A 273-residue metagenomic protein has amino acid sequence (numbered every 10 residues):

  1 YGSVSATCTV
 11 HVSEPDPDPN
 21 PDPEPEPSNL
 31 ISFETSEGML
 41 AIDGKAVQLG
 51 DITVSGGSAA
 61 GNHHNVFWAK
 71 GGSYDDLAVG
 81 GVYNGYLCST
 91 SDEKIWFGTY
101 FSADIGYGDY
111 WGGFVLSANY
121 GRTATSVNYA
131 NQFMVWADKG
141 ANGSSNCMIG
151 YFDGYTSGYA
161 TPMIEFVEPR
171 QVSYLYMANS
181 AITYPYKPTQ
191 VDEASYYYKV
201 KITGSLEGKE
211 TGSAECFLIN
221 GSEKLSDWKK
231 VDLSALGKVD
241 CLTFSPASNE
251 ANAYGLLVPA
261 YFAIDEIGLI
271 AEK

Functional and structural regions predicted by a protein language model:
Y1-T7, E210-T211: Short, exposed coil/turn segments at beta-strand boundaries within extracellular/luminal domains
V4-D16: C-terminal edge beta-strand
P15-P25: Ser/Thr/Gly/Pro-rich low-complexity, disordered linker/stalk segments of secreted and cell-surface proteins
P25-G158: N-terminal targeting leaders for non-cytosolic proteins
F33, P162, F166-N179, I267: Extra-cytoplasmic beta-strand recognition segments
A160-Q171, D192, D232-G237: Extracellular and analogous surface-interaction loops
P169, Y174-G221: Extracellular ligand-binding interfaces
V200-K273: Terminal, low-complexity interaction segments
